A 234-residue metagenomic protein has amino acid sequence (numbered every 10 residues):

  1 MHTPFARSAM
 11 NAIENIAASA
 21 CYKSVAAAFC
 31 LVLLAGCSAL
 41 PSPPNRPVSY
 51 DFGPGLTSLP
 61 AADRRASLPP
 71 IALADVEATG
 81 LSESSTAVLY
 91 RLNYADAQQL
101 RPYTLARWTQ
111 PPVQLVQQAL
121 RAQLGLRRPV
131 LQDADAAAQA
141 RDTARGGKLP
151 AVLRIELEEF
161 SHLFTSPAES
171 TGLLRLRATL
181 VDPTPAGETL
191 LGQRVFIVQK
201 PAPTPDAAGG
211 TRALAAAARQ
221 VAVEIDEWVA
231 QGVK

Functional and structural regions predicted by a protein language model:
M1-C37: Sec-dependent bacterial lipoprotein signal peptides
S38-Q114, G232-K234: A structural "domain/chain start" motif
A39-S58, R127-P185: Surface-exposed short loop/turn segments
P70-E77, R91, V152-E156, L173-T179 (+1 more regions): Soluble periplasmic/extracytoplasmic beta-strand elements of cell-envelope proteins
A97-R107, T184-E227: Short secondary-structure boundary motifs at beta->alpha junctions and helix caps
R121, G125-P129, H162, D226-V233: Sec-exported extracytoplasmic/periplasmic mature domains
